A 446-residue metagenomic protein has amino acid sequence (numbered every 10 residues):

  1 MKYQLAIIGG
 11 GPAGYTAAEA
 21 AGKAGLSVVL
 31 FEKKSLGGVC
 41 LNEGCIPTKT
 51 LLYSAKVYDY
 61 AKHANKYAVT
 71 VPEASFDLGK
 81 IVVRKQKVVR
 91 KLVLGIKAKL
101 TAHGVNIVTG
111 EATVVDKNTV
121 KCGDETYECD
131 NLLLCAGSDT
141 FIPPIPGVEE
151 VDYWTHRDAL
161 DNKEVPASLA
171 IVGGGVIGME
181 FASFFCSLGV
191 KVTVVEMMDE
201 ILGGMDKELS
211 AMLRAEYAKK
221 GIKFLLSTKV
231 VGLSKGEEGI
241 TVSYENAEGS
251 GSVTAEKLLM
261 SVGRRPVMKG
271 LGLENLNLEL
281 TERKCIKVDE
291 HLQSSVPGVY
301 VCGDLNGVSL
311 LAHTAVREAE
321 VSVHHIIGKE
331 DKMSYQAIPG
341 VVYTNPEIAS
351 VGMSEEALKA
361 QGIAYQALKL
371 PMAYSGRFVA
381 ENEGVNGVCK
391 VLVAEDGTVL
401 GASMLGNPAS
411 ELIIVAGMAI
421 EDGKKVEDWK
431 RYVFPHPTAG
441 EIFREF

Functional and structural regions predicted by a protein language model:
M1-A13, V165-G175: Beta1/beta-strand and adjacent pyrophosphate-binding region of the FAD-binding site in flavoprotein oxidoreductases
M1-Y3, G123-N131, E248-K257, S295: Core beta-strand elements of the Rossmann-like FAD/NAD(P) dinucleotide-binding domain in flavoenzyme oxidoreductases
K2-Y3, E19-L26, F31-V165, T193 (+8 more regions): Glycine-rich flavin
A6-K34, V39, I46, T50-V57 (+3 more regions): Flexible, glycine-rich terminal cap/loop adjacent to redox cofactors in electron-transfer oxidoreductases
C45, A136-K191, V195, K223-F224 (+3 more regions): Glycine-rich dinucleotide-binding loop and its adjacent helix/turn
N106-T109, T113-K121, G189-E290, A360 (+1 more regions): A Rossmann-like FAD-binding core segment of flavoenzymes
E149-V165, S252-I327: FAD-site-proximal beta/loop scaffold in flavoenzymes
